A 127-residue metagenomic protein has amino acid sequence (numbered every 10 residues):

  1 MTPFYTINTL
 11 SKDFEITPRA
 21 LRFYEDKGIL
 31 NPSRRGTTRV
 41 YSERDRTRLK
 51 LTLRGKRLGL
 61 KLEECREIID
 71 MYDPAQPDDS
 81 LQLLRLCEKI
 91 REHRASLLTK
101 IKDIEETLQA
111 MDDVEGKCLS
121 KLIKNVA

Functional and structural regions predicted by a protein language model:
M1, L10, T17-A20: Short glycine/proline-centered loop/turn elements that form peptide/ligand docking sites
T2-P3, K12, N31, E43-A127: Arg/Lys-rich, alpha-helical DNA-contact motif
Y24, Y41: Conserved active-site tyrosine of GNAT-family acetyltransferases
G28: Glycine-centered, phosphate/nucleic-acid-interacting loop/turn motifs that mediate DNA/RNA or nucleotide
R34-V40: Short, Lys/Arg-rich nucleic-acid/phosphate-binding segment
